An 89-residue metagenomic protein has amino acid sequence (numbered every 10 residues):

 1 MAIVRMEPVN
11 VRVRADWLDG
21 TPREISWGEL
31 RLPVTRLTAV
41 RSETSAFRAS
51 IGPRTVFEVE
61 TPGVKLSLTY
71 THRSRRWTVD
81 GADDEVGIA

Functional and structural regions predicted by a protein language model:
M1-A89: Non-catalytic peripheral regions of nucleotide-handling enzymes
